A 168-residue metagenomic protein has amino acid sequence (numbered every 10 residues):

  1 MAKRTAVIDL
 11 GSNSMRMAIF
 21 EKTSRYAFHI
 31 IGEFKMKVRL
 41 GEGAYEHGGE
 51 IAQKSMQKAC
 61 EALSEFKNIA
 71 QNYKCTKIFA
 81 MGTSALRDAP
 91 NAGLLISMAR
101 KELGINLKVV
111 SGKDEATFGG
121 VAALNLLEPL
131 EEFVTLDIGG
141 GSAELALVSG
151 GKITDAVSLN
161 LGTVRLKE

Functional and structural regions predicted by a protein language model:
M1-L10, A18-T135, A146-E168: Nucleotide/phosphate-binding catalytic cleft detector across ATP-hydrolyzing and phosphate-transferring enzymes
N13-M15, G141: Conserved Rossmann-like nucleotide-cofactor binding loop
